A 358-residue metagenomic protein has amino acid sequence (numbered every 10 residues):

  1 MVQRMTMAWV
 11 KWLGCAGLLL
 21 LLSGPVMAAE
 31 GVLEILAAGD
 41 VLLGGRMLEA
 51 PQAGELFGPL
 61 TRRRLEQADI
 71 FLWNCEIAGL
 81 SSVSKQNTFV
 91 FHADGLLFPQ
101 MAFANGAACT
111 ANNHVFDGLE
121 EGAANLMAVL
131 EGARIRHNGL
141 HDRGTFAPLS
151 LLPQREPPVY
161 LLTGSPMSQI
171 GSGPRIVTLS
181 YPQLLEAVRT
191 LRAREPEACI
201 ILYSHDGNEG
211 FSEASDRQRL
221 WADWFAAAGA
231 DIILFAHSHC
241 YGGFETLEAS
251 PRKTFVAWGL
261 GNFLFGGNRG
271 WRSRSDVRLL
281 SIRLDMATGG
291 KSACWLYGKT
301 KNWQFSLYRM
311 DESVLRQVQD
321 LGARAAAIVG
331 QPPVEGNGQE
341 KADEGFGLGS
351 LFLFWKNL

Functional and structural regions predicted by a protein language model:
L13-S23: Bacterial N-terminal signal peptides
A29-E120, L126, H137, I200: N-terminal catalytic scaffold of extracellular/periplasmic and nuclease hydrolases that process anionic headgroups
A29-V32, L42-E49, E195, N268-L358: A short C-terminal boundary segment appended to hydrolase-like catalytic domains
G44-R46, G79-S82, A111-M127, R143-L149 (+4 more regions): Active-site environment of divalent metal-dependent phosphoester hydrolases
L48-P59, F91-H92, S150-Y203, L220 (+1 more regions): Binuclear metal-dependent hydrolase catalytic cores centered on His/Asp/Glu-rich metal-binding motifs
A68-L80, V188-E213: Short acidic, glycine-rich surface-loop motifs adjacent to enzyme active sites
S82-Q100, A198-A230: Active-site-proximal segments of metal-dependent phosphoesterases and phosphodiesterases across multiple
A104-A107, D216-R278: Conserved beta-sheet core of the metallophosphoesterase superfamily
